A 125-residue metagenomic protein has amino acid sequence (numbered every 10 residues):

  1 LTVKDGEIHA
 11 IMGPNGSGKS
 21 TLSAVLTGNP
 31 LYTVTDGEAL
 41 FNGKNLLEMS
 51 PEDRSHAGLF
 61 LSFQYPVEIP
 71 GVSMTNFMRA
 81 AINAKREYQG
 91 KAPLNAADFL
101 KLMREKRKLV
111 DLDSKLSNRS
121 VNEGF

Functional and structural regions predicted by a protein language model:
V3-D5: Conserved hydrophobic segment flanking the Walker A/P-loop of ABC-type ATPase nucleotide-binding domains
H9-I11, S23: Short hydrophobic beta-strand immediately N-terminal to the Walker A/P-loop
A10, S55-Q64, R104: ABC nucleotide-binding domain signature
M12-S17: The feature captures the beta-strand-to-loop junction immediately N-terminal to the Walker
S20: Walker A/P-loop
T27: Helix-to-loop junction immediately C-terminal to a conserved catalytic motif
E38-R54, N122: ABC ATPase NBD Q-loop/coupling interface
V67-F125: ABC-family P-loop ATPase nucleotide-binding domains
